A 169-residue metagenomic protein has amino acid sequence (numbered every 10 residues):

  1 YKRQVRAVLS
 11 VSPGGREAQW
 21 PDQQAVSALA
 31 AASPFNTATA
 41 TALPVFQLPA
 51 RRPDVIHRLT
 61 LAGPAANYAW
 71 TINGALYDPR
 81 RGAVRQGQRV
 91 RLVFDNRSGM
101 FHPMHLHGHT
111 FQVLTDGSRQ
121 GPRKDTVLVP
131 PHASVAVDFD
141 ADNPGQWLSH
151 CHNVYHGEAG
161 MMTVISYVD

Functional and structural regions predicted by a protein language model:
K2-V93, S98-F101, D140-Q146, N153-D169: Extended terminal and domain-junction accessory segments
L76-A83, G108-P144: Extracytoplasmic beta-sandwich strand-turn segments characteristic of Greek-key/jelly-roll folds
P103-H105: Beta-strand signatures of extracellular beta-sandwich domains
